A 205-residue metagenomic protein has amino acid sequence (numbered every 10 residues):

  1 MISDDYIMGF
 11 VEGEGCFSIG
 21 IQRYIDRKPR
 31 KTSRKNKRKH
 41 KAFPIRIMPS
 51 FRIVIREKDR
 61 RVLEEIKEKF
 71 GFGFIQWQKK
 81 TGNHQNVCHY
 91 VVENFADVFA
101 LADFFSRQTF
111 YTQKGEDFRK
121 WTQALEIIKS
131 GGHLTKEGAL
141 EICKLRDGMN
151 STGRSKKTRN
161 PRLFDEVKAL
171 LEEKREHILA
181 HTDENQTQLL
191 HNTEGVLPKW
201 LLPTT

Functional and structural regions predicted by a protein language model:
M1-T205: Sequence-level preference for short, compositionally simple segments enriched in small aliphatic or small polar residues
